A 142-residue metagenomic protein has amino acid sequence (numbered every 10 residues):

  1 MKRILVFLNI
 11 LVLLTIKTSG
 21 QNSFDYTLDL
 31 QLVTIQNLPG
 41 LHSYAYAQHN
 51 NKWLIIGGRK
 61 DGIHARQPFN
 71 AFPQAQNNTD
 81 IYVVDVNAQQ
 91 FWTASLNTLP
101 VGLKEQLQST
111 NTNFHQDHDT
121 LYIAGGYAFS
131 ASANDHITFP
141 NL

Functional and structural regions predicted by a protein language model:
M1-Y26: Bacterial Sec-dependent N-terminal signal peptides
Q21-L38, A94-L96: A short helix->beta-strand "capping" segment at the edge of beta-propeller domains
Q31-Q76: Beta-strand-rich domains and repeat architectures in extracellular enzymes and scaffolds, especially beta-propellers
H42-Y46, K104-F114: Beta-propeller and closely related beta-sheet repeat lectin domains
Q48, V84-V86, Q116: Generic beta-strand structural signal
K52-G58, D119-S130: Hydrophobic core segments of beta-strands in well-ordered, beta-rich domains
I63-H64, S130-A133: Short catalytic/ligand-binding loop motif for oxyanion handling, primarily in non-cytosolic enzymes, centered on
N70-Q89, H136-L142: Beta-propeller blade signature
